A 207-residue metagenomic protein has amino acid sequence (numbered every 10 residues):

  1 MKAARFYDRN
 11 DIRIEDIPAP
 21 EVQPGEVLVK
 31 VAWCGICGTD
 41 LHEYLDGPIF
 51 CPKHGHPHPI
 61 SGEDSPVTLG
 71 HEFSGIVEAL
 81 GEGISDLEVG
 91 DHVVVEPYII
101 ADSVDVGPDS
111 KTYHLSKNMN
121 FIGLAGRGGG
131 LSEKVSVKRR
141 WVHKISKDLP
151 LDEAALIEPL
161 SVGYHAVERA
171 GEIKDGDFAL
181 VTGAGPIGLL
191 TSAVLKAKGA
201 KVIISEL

Functional and structural regions predicted by a protein language model:
K2, E26-L28, F178: Residues that mark the start of a beta-strand
D8-N10, Q23: Residue-level recognition of beta-strand termini and adjacent short loop/turns
N10-E15, G38-T39: Short N-terminal binding/cap micro-motifs at the start of the first secondary-structure element
P20-C34, I49-S103, S146-D148: Glycine-rich beta-strand-centered segment in the early N-terminal region that forms part of a ligand/cofactor-binding
C37-G38, F50-D64, P97-H143: Cysteine-cluster motifs in flexible loop/terminal segments that predominantly coordinate metals
H42-I49: Short Gly/aromatic-enriched secondary-structure transition segments
L149-L207: Mid-domain Rossmann-like dinucleotide-binding core that forms the NAD(H)/NADP(H) cofactor-binding site
